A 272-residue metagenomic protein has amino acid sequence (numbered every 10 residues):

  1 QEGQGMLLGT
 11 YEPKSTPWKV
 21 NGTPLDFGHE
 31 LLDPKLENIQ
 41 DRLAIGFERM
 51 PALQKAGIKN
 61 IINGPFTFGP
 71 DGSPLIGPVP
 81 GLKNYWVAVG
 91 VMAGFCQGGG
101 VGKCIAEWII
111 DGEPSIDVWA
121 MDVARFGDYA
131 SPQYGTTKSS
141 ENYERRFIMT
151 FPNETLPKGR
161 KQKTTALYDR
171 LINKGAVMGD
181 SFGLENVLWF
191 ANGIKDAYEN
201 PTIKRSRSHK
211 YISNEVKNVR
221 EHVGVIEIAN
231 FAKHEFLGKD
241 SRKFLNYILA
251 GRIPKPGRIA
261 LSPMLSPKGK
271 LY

Functional and structural regions predicted by a protein language model:
Q1-E2, P80, I228, P256: Short, ordered beta-strand-loop transition motifs
Q1-P13: Glycine-rich, aromatic-lined ligand/substrate-binding cores of catalytic and carbohydrate-binding domains
G3, P17-W18, G22-K163: C-terminal catalytic lobe of FAD-dependent flavoproteins
L7, G57, T67, L75 (+5 more regions): Structured core elements
L8, N63, V89, A93 (+4 more regions): Short glycine-rich loop/turn motifs that provide flexible caps or phosphate-binding loops at active sites
E12-K19, K217-H222: Short, compositionally biased low-complexity segments
S15-W18, G94-C96, L188, K195-A197: A short local loop/turn or secondary-structure capping micro-motif enriched for an aromatic residue
I116-Y272: Glycine/proline-enriched, intrinsically flexible loops and inter-domain linkers
